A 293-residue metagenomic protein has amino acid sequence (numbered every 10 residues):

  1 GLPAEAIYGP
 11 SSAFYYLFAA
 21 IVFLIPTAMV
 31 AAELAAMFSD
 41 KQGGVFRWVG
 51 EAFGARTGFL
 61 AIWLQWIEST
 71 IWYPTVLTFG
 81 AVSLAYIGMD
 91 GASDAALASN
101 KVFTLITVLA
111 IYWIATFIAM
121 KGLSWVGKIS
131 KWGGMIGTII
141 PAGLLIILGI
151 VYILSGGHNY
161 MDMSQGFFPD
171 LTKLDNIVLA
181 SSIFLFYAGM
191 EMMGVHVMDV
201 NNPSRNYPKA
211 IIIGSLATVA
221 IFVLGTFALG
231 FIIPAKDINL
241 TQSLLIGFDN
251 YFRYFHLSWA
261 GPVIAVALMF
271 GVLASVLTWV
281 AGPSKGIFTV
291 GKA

Functional and structural regions predicted by a protein language model:
L2-T107, G214-V223: Extracellular loop-to-transmembrane helix junctions
S12-L17, W132-I136, M193, V197-G230 (+2 more regions): Junctions where cytoplasmic loops transition into the N-terminal start of transmembrane alpha-helices in multi-pass
F14, G54-I67, T107-L109, D170-S181 (+1 more regions): Select transmembrane alpha-helical segments in multipass membrane proteins
R47-W48, G54, Y86-G91, I212-L277 (+1 more regions): TM-loop-TM module centered on a large, flexible mid-protein loop between adjacent transmembrane helices in multi-pass
A55, T70, V102-L109, N201-R205 (+4 more regions): Loop-to-transmembrane helix boundary motifs in multi-pass membrane proteins
L64-G80, Y187, M192-V200, S258-A293: Membrane-helix boundary/coupling elements in multi-pass transport proteins
V82-I87, A119, I136-F167, T226-A235: Hydrophobic alpha-helical segments and their helix-loop junctions in multi-pass secondary transporters
F103-H158, A188, I211-L216: Membrane-interface loop-to-helix entry segments
